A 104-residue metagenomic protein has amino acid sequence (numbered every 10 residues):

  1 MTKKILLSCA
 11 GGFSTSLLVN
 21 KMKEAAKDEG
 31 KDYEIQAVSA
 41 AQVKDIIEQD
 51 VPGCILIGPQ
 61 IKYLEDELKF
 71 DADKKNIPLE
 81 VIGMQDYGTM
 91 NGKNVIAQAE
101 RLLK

Functional and structural regions predicted by a protein language model:
T2-I5: Extreme N-terminal starter segment of soluble prokaryotic enzymes
L7-K27: Short, charged N-terminal beta->alpha structural module
A26-K31, D73-I77: Short helix-capping segments at alpha-helix termini
E34-S39: Short hydrophobic/Thr-rich beta-strand motif most characteristic of the beta2 strand and flanking loop of CheY-like
A41-I46, L64, N91: Short acidic active-site motifs
Q49-C54: Short acidic/histidine-rich motifs immediately flanking catalytic phosphotransfer sites in two-component signaling
I57-E65: N-terminal glycine-rich "phosphate-gripper" loop used for MgATP/nucleotide binding and carboxylate activation
I77-K104: Ser/Thr/Gly-rich flexible loops in soluble cytosolic domains mediating phosphotransfer, phosphorylation
